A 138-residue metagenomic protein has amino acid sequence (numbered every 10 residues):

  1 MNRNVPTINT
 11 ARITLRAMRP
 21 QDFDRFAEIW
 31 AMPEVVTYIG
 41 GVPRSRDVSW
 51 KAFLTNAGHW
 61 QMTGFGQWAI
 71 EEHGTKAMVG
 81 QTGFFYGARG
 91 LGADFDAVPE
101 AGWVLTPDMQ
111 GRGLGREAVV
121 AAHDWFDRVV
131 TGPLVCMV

Functional and structural regions predicted by a protein language model:
M1-Y38, V48, A52, A69-V138: Acyl-donor (CoA/ACP) binding surface of acyl/acetyltransferases
G41: Active-site beta->alpha N-cap acidic-glycine motif
R44: Donor nucleotide-sugar recognition loop
N56-A69: A short helix-loop-beta-strand connector motif used in the catalytic cores of GNAT acetyltransferases and, in some
